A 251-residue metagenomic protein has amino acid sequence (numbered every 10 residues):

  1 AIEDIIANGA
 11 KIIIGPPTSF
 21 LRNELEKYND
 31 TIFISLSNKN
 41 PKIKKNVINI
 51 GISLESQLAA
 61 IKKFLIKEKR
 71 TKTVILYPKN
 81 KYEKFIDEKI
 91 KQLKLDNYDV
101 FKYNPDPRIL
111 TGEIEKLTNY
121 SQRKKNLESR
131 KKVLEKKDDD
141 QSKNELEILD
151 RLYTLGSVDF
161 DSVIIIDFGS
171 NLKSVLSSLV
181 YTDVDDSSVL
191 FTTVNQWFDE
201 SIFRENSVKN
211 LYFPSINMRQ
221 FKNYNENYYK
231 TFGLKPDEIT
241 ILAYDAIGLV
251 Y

Functional and structural regions predicted by a protein language model:
A1, K44-V47, I75, Q92-D139: Short beta-strand elements in bilobed, periplasmic/extracellular small-molecule ligand-binding domains
A1-K11, F64, E115-S121, E147-S157: Short, well-structured alpha-helical segments in soluble
A10-G15, N46-I52, T71-N80, F101 (+4 more regions): Second-shell loop/turn segments in exported
I12-L76, K81-L95, D99: Extracytoplasmic ligand/sensor domains, especially the bilobed periplasmic-binding protein
T18-R22, N38-K42, K79-E83, P105-R108 (+3 more regions): Solvent-exposed loop/turn segments at secondary-structure junctions within structured extracellular/periplasmic domains
I43-I48, I109-E113, W197-K209: Glycine-rich, charge-decorated loop segments at or immediately adjacent to ligand/cofactor-binding or catalytic sites
L95-D96, T118-K143, V158-S162, S170 (+1 more regions): Extracellular/periplasmic periplasmic-binding protein-like sensory domains
